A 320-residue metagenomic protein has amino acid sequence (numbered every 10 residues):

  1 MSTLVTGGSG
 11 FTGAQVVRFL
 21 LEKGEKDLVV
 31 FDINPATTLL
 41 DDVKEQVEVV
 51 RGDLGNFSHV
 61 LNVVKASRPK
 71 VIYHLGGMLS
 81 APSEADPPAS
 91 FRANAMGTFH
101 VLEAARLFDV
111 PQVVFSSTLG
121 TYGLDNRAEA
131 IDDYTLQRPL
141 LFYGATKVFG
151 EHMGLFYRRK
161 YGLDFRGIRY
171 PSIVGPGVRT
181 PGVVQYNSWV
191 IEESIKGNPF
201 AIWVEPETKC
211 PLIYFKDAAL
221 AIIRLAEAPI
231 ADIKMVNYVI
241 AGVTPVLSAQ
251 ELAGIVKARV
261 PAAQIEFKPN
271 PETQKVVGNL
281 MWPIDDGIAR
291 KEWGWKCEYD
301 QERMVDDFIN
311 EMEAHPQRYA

Functional and structural regions predicted by a protein language model:
T3-K23: N-terminal Rossmann NAD(P)H-binding glycine-rich loop of SDR-like oxidoreductase domains
V43-G55: Rossmann-fold cofactor-recognition segment
L54-A93: NAD(P)H-binding glycine-rich loop region in Rossmannoid oxidoreductase-like domains and their noncatalytic homologs
F99-F142: Conserved Rossmann-fold NAD(P)-dependent oxidoreductase catalytic core, especially the SDR/UDP-sugar
S117, E151-P176: Conserved beta-loop-beta element that borders a ligand/cofactor-binding pocket
G123, L141-F142, R166-Q185: Flexible, glycine-rich beta-alpha linker
V148, Y161, I173-S188, W203 (+2 more regions): Glycine/proline-rich active-site loop of Rossmann-fold NAD(P)-dependent oxidoreductases
W203-E205, C210-A320: C-terminal substrate-binding subdomain of Rossmann-fold SDR/epimerase-dehydratase oxidoreductases
